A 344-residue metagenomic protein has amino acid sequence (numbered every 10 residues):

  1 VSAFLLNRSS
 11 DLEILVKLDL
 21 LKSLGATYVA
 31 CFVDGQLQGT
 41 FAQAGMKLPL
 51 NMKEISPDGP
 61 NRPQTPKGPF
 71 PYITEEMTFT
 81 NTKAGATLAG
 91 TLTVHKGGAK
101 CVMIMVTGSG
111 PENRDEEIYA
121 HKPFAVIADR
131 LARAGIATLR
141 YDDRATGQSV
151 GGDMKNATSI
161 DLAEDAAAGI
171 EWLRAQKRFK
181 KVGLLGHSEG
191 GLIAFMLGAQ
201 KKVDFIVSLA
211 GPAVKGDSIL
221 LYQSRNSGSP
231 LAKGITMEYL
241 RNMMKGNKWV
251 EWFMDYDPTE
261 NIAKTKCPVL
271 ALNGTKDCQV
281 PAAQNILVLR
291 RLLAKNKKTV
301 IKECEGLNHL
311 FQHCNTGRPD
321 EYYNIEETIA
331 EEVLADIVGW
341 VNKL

Functional and structural regions predicted by a protein language model:
S2-S9: Short, small-residue-biased leader/transition segments that mark boundaries at the very start of proteins
P57-G98: N-terminal cap/lid segment of alpha/beta-hydrolase-fold proteins
A99-S109: Short beta-strand element of the alpha/beta-hydrolase
E117-T138: Short amphipathic alpha-helix adjacent to the substrate-entry channel of hydrolases
K155-Q176: Alpha/beta-hydrolase active-site loop
Q200-M244: Hydrolase active-site cap/lid region
T265, A271-N273, D277: Short beta-strand/loop motif that positions the catalytic acidic residue of the alpha/beta-hydrolase fold
C267, P281-L292: Short alpha-helix in the alpha/beta-hydrolase fold that links the catalytic acid
